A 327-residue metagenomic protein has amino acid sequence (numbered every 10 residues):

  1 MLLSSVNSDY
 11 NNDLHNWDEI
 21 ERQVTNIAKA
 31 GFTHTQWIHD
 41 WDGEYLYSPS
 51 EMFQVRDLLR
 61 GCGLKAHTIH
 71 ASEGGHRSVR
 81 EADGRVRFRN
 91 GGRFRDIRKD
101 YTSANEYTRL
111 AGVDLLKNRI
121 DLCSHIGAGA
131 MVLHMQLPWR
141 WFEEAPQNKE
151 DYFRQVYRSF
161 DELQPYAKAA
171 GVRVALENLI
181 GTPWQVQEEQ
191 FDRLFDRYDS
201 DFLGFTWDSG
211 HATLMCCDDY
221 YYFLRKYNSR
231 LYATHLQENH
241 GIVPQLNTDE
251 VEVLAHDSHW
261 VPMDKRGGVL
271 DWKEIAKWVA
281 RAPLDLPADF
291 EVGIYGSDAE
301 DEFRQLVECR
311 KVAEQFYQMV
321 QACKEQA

Functional and structural regions predicted by a protein language model:
M1-N7, N11-G31, R56, R60 (+2 more regions): Histidine-acidic metal/acid-base catalytic patches
D9-N11, H39-W41, S72-G75, M135-W139 (+4 more regions): Active-site-proximal loop/turn and secondary-structure-junction residues that shape catalytic pockets, frequently
D18-E21, T25, G61, R80-G204 (+1 more regions): Active-site acidic/histidine proton-transfer and metal-coordination neighborhood in alpha/beta enzyme cores
T33-H34, K65, G129, R173 (+1 more regions): Residue-level detector of anion-binding/catalytic polar loops
Q36, T68, V132, A175 (+3 more regions): Conserved beta-strand positions in the central sheet of alpha/beta enzyme cores
Q36-L59, M135-F142: Glycine-rich, proline-tolerant flexible connector loops at the mouths of alpha/beta enzymes
I69-V86, L236-N247: Short, solvent-exposed beta-strand-terminating loops
